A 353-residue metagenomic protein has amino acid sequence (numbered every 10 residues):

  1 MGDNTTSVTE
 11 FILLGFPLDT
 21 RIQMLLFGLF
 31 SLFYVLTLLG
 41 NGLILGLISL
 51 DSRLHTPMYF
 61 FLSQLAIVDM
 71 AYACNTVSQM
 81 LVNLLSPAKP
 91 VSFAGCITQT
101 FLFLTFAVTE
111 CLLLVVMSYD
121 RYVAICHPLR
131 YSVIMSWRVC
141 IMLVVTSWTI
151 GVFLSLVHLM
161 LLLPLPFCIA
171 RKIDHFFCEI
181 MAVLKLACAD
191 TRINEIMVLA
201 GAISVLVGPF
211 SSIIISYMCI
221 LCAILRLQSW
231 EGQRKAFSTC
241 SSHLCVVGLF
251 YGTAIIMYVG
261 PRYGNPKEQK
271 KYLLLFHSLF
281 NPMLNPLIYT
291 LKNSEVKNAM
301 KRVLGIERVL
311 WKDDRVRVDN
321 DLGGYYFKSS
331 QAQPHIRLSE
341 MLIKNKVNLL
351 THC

Functional and structural regions predicted by a protein language model:
M1-C353: Transmembrane helical core of 7TM receptor-like proteins
